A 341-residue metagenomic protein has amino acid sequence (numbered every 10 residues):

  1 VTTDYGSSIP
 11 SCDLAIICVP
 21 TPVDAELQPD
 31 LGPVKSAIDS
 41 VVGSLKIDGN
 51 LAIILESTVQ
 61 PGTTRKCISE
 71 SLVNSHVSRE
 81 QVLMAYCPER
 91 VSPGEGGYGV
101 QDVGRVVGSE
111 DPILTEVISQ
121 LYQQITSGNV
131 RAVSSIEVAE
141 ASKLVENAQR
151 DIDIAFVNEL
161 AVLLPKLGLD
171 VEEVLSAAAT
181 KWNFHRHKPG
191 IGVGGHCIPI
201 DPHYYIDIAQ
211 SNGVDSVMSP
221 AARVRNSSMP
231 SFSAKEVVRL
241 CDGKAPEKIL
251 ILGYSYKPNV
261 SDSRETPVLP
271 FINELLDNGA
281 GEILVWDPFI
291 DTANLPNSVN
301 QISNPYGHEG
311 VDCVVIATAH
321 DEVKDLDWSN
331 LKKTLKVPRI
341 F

Functional and structural regions predicted by a protein language model:
V1-F341: Structural/interface elements that position substrates and couple domains in central-metabolism enzymes
